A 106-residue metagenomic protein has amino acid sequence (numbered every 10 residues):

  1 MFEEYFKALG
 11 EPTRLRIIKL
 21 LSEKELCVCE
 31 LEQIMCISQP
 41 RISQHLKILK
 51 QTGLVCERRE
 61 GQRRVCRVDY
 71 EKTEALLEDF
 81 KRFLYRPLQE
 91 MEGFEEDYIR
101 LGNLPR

Functional and structural regions predicted by a protein language model:
M1-R41, R63-T73: N-terminal helix-turn-helix DNA-binding core of bacterial DNA-binding proteins
K7, R16-K19, K50, C56 (+1 more regions): A cross-family signal for key residues in well-ordered alpha-helices that form functional helical elements
Q33, Q44, K50-Q51: Alpha-helical residues within the helix-turn-helix
M35, L46, Y98: Short amphipathic alpha-helical/adjacent loop interface patches that line ligand and macromolecule-binding sites
Q51-E60, R67: Beta-hairpin "wing" of winged helix-turn-helix
T73-R106: Amphipathic alpha-helical dimerization/coiled-coil segments that flank or bridge DNA-binding/regulatory modules
